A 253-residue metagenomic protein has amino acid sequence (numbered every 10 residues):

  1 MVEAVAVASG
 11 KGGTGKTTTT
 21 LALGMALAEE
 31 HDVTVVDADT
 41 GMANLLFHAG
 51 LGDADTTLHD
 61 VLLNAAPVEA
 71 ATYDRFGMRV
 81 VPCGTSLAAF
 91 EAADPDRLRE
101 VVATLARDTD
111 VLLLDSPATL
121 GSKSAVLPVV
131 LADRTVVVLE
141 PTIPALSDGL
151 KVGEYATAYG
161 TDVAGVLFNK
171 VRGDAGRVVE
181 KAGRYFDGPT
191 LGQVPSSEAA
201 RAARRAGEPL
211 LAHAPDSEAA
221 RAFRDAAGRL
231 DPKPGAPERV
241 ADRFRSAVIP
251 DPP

Functional and structural regions predicted by a protein language model:
V2-T40: Walker A/P-loop phosphate-binding motif and the immediately C-terminal alpha-helix
S9, A38-R107, R205, P209: P-loop/Walker-type NTP enzyme "switch/lid" segment
G10, E140-P141, A164-A175, Q193-A200: G-domain G4 guanine-recognition motif of GTPases
F76, L131-A132, Y159-G160, R184-P189 (+1 more regions): Short, structured coil segments at secondary-structure junctions
A106-V111, L120-I143: Inter-motif core of Ras-like GTPase G domains
S147-G160: Conserved C-terminal guanine-recognition region of P-loop GTPase G domains, centered on the G4
R172, A182-A214, R229: Beta-strand-loop-alpha "switch" segments that mediate conformational coupling across diverse proteins
L210-P253: NTP-binding/hydrolysis catalytic cores, primarily Walker-type P-loop NTPases
